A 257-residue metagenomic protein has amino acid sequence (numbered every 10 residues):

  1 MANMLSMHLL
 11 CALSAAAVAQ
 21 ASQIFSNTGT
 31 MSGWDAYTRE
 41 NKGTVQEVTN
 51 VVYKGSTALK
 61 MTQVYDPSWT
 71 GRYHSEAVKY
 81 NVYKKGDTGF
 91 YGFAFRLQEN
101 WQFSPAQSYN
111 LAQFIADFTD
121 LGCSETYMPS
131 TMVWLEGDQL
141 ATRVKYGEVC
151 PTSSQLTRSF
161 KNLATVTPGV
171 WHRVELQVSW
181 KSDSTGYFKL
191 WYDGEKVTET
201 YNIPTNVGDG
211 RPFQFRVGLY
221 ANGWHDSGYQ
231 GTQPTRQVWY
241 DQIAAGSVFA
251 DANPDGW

Functional and structural regions predicted by a protein language model:
M1-L13: Classical eukaryotic N-terminal signal peptides for Sec-dependent ER targeting/secretion, especially the positively
H8, A19-H172, V178-W257: Low-complexity, Ser/Thr/Pro/Gly-rich disordered linker/stalk regions
